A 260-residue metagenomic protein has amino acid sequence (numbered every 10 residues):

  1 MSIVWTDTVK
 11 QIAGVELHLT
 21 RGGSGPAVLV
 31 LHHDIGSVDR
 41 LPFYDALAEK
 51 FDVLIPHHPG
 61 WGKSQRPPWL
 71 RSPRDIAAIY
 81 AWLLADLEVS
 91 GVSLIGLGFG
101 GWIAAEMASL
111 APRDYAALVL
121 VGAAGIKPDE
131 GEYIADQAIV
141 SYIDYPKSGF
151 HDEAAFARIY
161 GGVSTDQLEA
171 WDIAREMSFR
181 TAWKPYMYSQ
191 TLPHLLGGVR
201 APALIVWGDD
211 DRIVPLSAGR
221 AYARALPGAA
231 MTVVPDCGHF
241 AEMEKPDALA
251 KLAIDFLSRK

Functional and structural regions predicted by a protein language model:
Q11-Q65: Conserved HGGG/HGGXW glycine-rich cap/lid loop of the alpha/beta-hydrolase fold
S24, D34, D209-D211, D236-G238: Acidic beta-to-alpha connecting loop that harbors the catalytic carboxylate
L54-I95, K251: Active-site loop/oxyanion-hole signature of alpha/beta-hydrolase fold enzymes
W102-L110, Y115-K147: Flexible "cap/lid" loop of the alpha/beta hydrolase fold
D129-A135, I143-A201: Conserved alpha/beta-hydrolase catalytic His-Asp/Glu region
V199, I205-W207, D211: Short beta-strand/loop motif that positions the catalytic acidic residue of the alpha/beta-hydrolase fold
R212-A218: Conserved alpha/beta-hydrolase "acid-adjacent" motif
A229-K260: Catalytic active-site module of serine/aspartate enzymes centered on a nucleophile-bearing elbow/loop
